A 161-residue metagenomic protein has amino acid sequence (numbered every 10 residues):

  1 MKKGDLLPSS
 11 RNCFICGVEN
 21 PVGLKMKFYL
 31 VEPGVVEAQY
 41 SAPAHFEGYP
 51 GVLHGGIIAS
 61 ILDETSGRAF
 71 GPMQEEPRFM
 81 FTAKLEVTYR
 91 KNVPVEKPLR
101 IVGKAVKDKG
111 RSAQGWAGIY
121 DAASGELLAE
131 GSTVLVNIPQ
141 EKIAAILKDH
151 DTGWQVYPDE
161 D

Functional and structural regions predicted by a protein language model:
M1-G4, P94-V95, V106-D161: HotDog/MaoC-like acyl-thioester-processing domains
M1-H45, V156-D161: Non-catalytic linker/capping segments at the edges of enzyme domains
S9-S10, V22-L24, G34-V36, F81-L85 (+2 more regions): A generic structural signal for short beta-strands and their flanking turns/coil linkers
Y29-V31, K104-D108: Short beta-strand micro-motifs enriched in acidic
E37-I61: A conserved, well-ordered hydrophobic junction motif at loop->secondary-structure transitions
A38, L85-Y89, G103, A117 (+1 more regions): A structural signal for short, well-ordered beta-strand segments
G48-G51, M80, G125-E126, Q140-E141: A short, polar/proline- and glycine-enriched secondary-structure boundary/capping micro-motif
T65-R100, V106: Hydrophobic beta-strand-centered segment that forms part of the acyl-chain substrate-binding groove
